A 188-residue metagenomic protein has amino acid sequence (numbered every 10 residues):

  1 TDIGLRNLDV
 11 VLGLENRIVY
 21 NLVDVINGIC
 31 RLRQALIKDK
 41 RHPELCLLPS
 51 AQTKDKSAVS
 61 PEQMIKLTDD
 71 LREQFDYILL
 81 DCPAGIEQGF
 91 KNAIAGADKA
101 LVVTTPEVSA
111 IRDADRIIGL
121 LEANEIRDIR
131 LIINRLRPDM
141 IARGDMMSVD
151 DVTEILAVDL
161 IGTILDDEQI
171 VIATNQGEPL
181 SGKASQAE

Functional and structural regions predicted by a protein language model:
I3-E73, V171-S181: P-loop/Walker-type NTP enzyme "switch/lid" segment
I3-L5, T53-K54, G85, E107-S109 (+2 more regions): Conserved nucleotide-binding/hydrolysis micro-motifs of P-loop NTPases
L5-N7, C82-F90, I111-D113: Short glycine/serine/threonine-rich phosphate/pyrophosphate-binding segments that cradle anionic phosphate groups
C46, D76, D98, I129 (+1 more regions): Conserved acidic residues
R72-Y77, E87-V108: Inter-motif core of Ras-like GTPase G domains
L80, V102, R130-I133: Structural beta-sheet core signal
I111-I129: Conserved C-terminal guanine-recognition region of P-loop GTPase G domains, centered on the G4
A123-E188: C-terminal lobe/tail of nucleotide-utilizing enzymes
